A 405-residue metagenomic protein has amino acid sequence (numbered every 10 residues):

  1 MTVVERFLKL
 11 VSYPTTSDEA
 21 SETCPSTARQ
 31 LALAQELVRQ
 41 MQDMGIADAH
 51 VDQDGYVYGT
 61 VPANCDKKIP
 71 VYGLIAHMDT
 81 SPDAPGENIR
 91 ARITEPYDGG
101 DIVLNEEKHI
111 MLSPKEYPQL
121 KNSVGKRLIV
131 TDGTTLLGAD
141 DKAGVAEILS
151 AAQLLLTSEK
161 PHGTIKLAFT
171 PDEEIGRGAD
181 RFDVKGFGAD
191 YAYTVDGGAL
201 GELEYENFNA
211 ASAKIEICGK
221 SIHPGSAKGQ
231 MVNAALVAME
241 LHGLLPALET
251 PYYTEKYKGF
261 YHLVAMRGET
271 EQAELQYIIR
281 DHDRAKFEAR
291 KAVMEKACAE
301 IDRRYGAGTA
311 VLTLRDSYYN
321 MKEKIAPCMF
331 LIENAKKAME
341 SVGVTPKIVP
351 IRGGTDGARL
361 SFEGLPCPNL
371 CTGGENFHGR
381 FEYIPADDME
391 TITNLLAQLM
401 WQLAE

Functional and structural regions predicted by a protein language model:
T2-A28, V130, Y318, H378-G379: N-terminal capping segment at the start of a domain
E22-I69, G73-I75, D79, I89-R90: A non-catalytic alpha/beta surface segment that caps or lines the substrate-entry region of metallo-dependent hydrolase
K67-P161, A189, T391: Active-site metal-coordination/substrate-binding segment of hydrolases, especially metallo-dependent peptidases
I102, Y117, K126-A139, D172-D302 (+2 more regions): Midchain, well-structured core segments that form catalytic/ion-binding scaffolds
L149-L156, E240-A247, Q398-W401: Short glycine/serine- and small hydrophobic-enriched flexible loop segments
Q153-I175, K256: Short helix-loop-beta-strand segments that form the rim/entrance of peptidase-like active sites
L236-Y253, F260-V264, T309, Y319-P368: Active-site-adjacent substrate-binding region of metalloamidase/peptidase-like peptide-processing proteins
E269-E271, T345-L403: Zn-dependent metallopeptidase/amidohydrolase metal-coordination segment
